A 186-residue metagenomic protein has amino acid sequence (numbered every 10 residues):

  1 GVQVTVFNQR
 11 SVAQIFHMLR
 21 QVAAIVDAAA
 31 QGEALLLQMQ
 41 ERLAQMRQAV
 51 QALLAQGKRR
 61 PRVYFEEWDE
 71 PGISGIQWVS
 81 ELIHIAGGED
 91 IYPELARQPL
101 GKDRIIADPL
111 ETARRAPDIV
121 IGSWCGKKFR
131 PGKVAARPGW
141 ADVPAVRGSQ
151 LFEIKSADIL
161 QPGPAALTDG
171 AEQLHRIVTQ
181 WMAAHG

Functional and structural regions predicted by a protein language model:
G1-A13, L37, R42-T168, E172 (+1 more regions): Binding-cleft/active-site segments that stabilize strongly anionic ligands or cofactors
G1-V6, V22-A29: Hydrophobic alpha-helical segments and helix pairs
F16: Periplasmic solute-binding protein
V26, L35, Q173-L174: Short alpha-helical scaffold segments that flank and stabilize functional sites
Q31-L37: Structural signature of PLP-dependent enzymes
